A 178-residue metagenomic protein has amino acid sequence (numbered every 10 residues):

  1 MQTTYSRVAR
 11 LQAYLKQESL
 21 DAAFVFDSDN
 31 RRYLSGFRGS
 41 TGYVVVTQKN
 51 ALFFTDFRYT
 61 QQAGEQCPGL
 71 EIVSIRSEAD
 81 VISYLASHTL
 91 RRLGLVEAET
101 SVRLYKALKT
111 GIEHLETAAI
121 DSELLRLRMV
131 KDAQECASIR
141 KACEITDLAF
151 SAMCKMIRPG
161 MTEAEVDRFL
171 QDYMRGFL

Functional and structural regions predicted by a protein language model:
M1-F54, A79-L90, L108-T117, S151 (+1 more regions): Terminal domain-start leader segments
T3, A79-L178: Flexible, acidic/His-enriched mid-domain "rim/lid" segments that flank
F26-S28, T55-F57, R76, L95-T100: Structural motif
Y33-L34, Q62-A63, R103: Short helix/loop capping segments that flank catalytic or ligand/cofactor-binding pockets
T55-Y84: Compact, glycine/acidic-enriched structural inserts
